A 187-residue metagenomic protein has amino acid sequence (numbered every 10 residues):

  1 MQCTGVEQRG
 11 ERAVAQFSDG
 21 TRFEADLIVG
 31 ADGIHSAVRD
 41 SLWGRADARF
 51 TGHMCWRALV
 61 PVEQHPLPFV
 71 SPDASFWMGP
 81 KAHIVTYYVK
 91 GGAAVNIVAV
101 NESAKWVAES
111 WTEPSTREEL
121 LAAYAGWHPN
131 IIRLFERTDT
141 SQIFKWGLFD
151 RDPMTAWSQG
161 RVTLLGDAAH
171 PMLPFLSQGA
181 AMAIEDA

Functional and structural regions predicted by a protein language model:
M1-T140: Conserved FAD-binding catalytic core of PHBH/FMO-like flavoproteins
V29-G30, T86, E118-A122, T140-A187: Conserved mid-domain beta->alpha element of the FAD-binding
